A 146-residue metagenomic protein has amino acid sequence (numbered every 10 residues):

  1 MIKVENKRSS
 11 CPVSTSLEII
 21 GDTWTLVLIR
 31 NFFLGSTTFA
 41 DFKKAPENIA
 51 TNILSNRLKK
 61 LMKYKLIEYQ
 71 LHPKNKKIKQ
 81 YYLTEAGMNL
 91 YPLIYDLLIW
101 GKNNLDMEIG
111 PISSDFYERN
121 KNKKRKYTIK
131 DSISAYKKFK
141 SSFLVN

Functional and structural regions predicted by a protein language model:
M1-C11, I19-T23, A45, R57 (+1 more regions): Recognition helices and adjacent regulatory flanks at domain boundaries
C11-A50: N-terminal helix-turn-helix DNA-binding core of bacterial DNA-binding proteins
G21, P73-L97: Basic, amphipathic "hinge/linker" alpha-helix immediately C-terminal to the N-terminal HTH DNA-binding motif
I29, T37-F42, I49, A86 (+2 more regions): Extended, folded domain segments that form the structural surfaces/walls around functional sites
A40-D41, K59, K79: Residues within the helices of the helix-turn-helix
L54-L61: Basic amphipathic alpha-helical segments that dock to polyanions
M62-H72: A short, conserved structural fragment
I94-N146: C-terminal regulatory/oligomerization modules of transcriptional regulators
